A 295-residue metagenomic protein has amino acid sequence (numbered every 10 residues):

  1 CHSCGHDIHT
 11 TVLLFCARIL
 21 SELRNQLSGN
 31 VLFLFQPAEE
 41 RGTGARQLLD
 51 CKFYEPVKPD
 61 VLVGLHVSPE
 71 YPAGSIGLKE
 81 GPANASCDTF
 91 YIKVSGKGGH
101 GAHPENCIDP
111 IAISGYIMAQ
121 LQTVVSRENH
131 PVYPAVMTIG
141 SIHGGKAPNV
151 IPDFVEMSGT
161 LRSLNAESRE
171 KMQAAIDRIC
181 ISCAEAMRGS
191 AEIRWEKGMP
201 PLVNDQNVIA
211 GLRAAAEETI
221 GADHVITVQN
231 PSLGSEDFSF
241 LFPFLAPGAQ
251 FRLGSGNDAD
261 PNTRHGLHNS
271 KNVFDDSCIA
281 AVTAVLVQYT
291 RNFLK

Functional and structural regions predicted by a protein language model:
C1, D7-I8, L20, N25-S141 (+2 more regions): Histidine/acidic-residue-rich, glycine-tolerant segments that coordinate divalent metal ions
T10-A17: DPxDG-like acidic metal-binding loop motif
F15, T43-Q47, E105, K171-A174 (+1 more regions): Generic recognition of short, well-ordered alpha-helical segments
A17, S21, L294: Gly/Ala-rich phosphate-binding loop of Rossmann-like dinucleotide-binding domains, activating on the conserved
A112-K295: Metal-dependent amide/peptide-bond hydrolase catalytic core, centered on the "pita-bread" metallohydrolase fold
